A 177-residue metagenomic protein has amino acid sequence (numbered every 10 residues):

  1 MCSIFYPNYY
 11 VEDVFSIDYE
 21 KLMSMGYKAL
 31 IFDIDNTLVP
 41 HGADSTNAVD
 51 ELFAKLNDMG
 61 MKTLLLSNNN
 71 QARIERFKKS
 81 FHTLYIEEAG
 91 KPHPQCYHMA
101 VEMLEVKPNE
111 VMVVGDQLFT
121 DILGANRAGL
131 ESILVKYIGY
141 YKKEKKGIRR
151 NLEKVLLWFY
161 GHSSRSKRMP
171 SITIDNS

Functional and structural regions predicted by a protein language model:
C2-F32, L38-S177: Asp-based, Mg2+/Mn2+-dependent phosphohydrolase catalytic module
